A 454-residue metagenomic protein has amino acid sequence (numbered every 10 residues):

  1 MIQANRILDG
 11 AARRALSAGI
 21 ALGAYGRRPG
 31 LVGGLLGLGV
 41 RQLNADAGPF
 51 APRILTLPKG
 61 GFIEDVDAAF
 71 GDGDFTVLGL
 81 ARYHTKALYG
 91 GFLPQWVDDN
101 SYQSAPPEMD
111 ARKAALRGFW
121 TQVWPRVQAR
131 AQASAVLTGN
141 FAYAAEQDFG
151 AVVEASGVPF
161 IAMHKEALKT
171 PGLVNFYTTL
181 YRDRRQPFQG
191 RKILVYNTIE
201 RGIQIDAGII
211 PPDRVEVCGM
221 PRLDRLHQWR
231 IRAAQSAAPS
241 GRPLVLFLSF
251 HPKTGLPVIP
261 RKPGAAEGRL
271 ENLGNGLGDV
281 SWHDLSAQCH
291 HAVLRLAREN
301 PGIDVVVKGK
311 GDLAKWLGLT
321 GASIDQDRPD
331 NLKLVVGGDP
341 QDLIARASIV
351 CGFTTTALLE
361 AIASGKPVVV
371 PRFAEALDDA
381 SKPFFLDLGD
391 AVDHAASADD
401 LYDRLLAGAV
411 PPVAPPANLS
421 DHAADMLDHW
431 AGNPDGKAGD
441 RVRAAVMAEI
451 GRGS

Functional and structural regions predicted by a protein language model:
M1-F50, P58, P260-E271: Membrane-proximal basic amphipathic "stem/tether" segments
I2-N5, D9-L16, I20, L270-N275 (+2 more regions): C-terminal amphipathic helix plus adjacent low-complexity, charged tail appended to glycosyltransferase catalytic
L55-D65, R82-R225, L358: Active-site and donor-binding regions of nucleotide-sugar-utilizing enzymes
V127-A129, Q186, A238, D342-I344 (+1 more regions): Structural alpha-helical scaffold elements that stabilize or flank donor/cofactor-binding regions in carbohydrate
T138, V195, C351-G352, N418: Short beta-strand scaffold positions
L223-S323: Conserved catalytic-core segment of nucleotide-activated headgroup transferases in glycan assembly
L285, I303-L359, A363-S364: Donor nucleotide-activated moiety binding/catalytic core segment of transferases that use nucleotide-activated donors
G318-N331, T356-P434: Catalytic binding pocket for nucleotide-activated donors in carbohydrate/polymer assembly enzymes
